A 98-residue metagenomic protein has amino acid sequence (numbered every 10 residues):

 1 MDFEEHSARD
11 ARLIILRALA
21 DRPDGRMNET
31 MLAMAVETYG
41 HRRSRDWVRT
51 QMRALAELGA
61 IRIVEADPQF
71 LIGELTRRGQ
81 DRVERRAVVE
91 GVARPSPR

Functional and structural regions predicted by a protein language model:
M1-R26: Short alpha-helical segments that sit at the start of domains
A18-R22, T38-Y39, R62: Alpha-helix C-capping/helix-to-loop hinge sites
G25-V36: Short acidic, hydrophobic short linear motifs in intrinsically disordered regions
M34, T50, D81: DNA-binding alpha-helical recognition surfaces that contact promoter or target DNA
R42-E57: Short amphipathic alpha-helical interaction segments
A56-A66: A short, conserved structural fragment
E65-R82: Accessory beta->alpha helical hairpin/"wing" motif in late/C-terminal subdomains of nucleic-acid enzymes
R77-R98: Short, amphipathic alpha-helical interaction segments positioned at domain boundaries
